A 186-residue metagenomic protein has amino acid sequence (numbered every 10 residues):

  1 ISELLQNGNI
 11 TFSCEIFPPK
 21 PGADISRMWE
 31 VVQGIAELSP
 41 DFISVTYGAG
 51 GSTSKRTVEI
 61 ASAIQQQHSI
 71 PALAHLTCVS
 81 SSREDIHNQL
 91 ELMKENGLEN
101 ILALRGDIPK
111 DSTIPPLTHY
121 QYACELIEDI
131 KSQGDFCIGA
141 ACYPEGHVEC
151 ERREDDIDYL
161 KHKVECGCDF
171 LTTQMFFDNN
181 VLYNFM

Functional and structural regions predicted by a protein language model:
I1-C14, P21: N-terminal amphipathic alpha-helix/helix-capping segment at the start of soluble metabolic enzymes
L5-N7, V32-E37, V58-S69, L90-L98 (+2 more regions): Acidic (Asp/Glu)-rich catalytic clusters
F12-P18, I43-V45, A72-L76, I101-A103 (+3 more regions): Hydrophobic faces of well-ordered beta-strands that scaffold small-molecule active sites in alpha/beta enzyme cores
P19-G22, P40-I60, D107-T118, D169-F185: Glycine-rich, proline-tolerant flexible connector loops at the mouths of alpha/beta enzymes
G22-I35, T57, R83-E91, R152-H162: Short, acidic/polar
G51-H75, T118-A140, L182-M186: Alpha-helix-loop-beta-strand connector modules within alpha/beta enzyme cores
C78-E95, L117-Q121: Glycine-rich anion/phosphate-binding loops
N100-E149, E154-D155, M186: Conserved anion-binding
